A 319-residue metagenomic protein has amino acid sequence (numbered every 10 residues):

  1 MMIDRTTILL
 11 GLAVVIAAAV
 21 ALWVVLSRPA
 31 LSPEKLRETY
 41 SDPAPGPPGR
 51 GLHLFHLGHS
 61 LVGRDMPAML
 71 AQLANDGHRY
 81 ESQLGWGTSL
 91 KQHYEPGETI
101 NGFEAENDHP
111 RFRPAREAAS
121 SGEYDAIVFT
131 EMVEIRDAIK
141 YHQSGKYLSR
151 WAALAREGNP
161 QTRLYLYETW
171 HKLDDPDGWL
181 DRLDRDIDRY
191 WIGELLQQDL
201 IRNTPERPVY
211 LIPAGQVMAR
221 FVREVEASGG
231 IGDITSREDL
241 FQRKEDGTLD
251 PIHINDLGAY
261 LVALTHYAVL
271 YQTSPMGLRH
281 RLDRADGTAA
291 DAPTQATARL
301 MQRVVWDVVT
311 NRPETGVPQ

Functional and structural regions predicted by a protein language model:
M1-I16: N-terminal Sec-pathway targeting helices
I16-V25: Hydrophobic alpha-helical membrane-insertion segments, chiefly the h-region of N-terminal signal peptides
R28-T88: Serine-esterase "nucleophile elbow" of acetyl-processing enzymes
H56, D65-Q72, P114, Q143-R150 (+6 more regions): Extracytoplasmic/secreted proteins, especially bacterial periplasmic and envelope-associated proteins
G63-Y147: Conserved SGNH/GDSL esterase-like catalytic core that processes O-acyl groups on lipids and polysaccharides
R64, M69-G77, T130, L154-G158 (+3 more regions): Structured segments of extracytoplasmic/periplasmic soluble domains in secreted or envelope-associated proteins
R113-D256: Alpha-helical cap/lid subdomain in secreted, periplasmic, or secretory-pathway luminal O-acyl-processing enzymes
T235-Q319: Conserved catalytic region of serine esterases and O-acyltransferases that act on ester linkages in lipids
